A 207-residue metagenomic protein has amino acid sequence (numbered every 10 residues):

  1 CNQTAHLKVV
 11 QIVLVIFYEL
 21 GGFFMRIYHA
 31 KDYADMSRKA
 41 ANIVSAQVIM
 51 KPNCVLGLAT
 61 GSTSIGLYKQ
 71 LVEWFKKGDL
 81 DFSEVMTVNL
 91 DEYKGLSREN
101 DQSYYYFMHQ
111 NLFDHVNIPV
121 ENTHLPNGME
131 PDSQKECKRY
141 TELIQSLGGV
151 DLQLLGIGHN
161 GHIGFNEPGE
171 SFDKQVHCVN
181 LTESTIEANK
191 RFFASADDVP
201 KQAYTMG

Functional and structural regions predicted by a protein language model:
C1, H6-F24: Short, Lys/Arg-enriched N-terminal segments with co-localized hydrophobic residues within the first ~10-30 amino acids
E19, F24-L56, Q134: N-terminal glycine-/serine-/threonine-rich phosphate-binding loop
M50-K76: Glycine-rich N-terminal segment of FAD-binding domains in flavoprotein oxidoreductases, spanning the beta-loop-helix
C54, S62-T63, L67, E142-E170: A glycine-rich beta-strand to alpha-helix segment that forms a phosphate/ribose-binding loop at ligand/cofactor sites
G57-G61, N89, P126-N127, L154-I157 (+1 more regions): Short beta-strand segments
Q70-D81, Y104, P168-H177: A glycine- and small-aliphatic-rich helix-loop capping segment at beta-alpha/alpha-beta transitions that lines
L80-L152: Ligand-binding beta-strand-loop-alpha-helix segment within the catalytic cores of soluble metabolic enzymes
G164-G207: Class I SAM-dependent methyltransferase SAM-binding "motif I" and its flanking Rossmann-like core
